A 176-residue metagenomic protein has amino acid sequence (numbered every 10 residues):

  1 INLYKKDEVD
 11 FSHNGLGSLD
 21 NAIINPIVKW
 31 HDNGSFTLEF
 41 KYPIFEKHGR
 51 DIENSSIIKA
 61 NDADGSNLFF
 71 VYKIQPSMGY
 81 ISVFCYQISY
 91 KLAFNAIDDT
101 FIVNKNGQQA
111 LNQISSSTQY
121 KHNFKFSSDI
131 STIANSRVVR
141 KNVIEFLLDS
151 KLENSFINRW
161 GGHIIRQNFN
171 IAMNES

Functional and structural regions predicted by a protein language model:
I1-D51, Y86-L92, S150: Juxtamembrane "anchor/assembly" segments of surface/extracellular structural proteins
L16-I27, D64-Y72, N158-R166: Short small/polar-residue motifs
S35, M78, T132-A134: Short, solvent-exposed loop/turn segments at the edges of secondary structure
L38, S56, G162: Residue-level detector of short, conserved catalytic/binding motifs and their immediate flanks
H48-N61: Short coil-to-beta transition motif at edge beta-strands of beta-rich domains
I58-Y86, I165-Q167, I171: Short beta-strand and beta-hairpin "edge-sheet" elements
Y86-S176: Charged- and aromatic-enriched interaction segments used to assemble and dock large macromolecular complexes
